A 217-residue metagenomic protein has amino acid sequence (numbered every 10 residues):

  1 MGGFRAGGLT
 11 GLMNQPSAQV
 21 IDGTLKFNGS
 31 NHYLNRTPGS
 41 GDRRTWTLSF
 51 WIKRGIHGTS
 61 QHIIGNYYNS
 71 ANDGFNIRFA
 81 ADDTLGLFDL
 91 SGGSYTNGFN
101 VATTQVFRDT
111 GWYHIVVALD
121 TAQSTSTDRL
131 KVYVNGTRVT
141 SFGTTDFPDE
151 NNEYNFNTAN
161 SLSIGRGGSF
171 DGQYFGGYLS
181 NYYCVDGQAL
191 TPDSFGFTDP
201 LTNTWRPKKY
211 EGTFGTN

Functional and structural regions predicted by a protein language model:
M1-R44, D82-G86, S91-T96, T158-S163: Low-complexity, glycine/proline/serine-rich flexible segments
G2-G23, N28-S30, S124-S126, K131 (+2 more regions): Extended recognition patches within non-cytosolic domains
N28-W46, N97-F107, G168-D171, P207-T213: Short surface loop/edge beta-strand patches of beta-sandwich-type extracellular domains that form ligand-contact sites
S30-F88, Q123-S126, Q188-D193: Extracellular glycan-recognition modules
L48-I56, I115-V117, I164, L179-Y183: Short hydrophobic/aromatic patches on beta-strands that form ligand-binding or substrate-lining surfaces
F50, T110-T121, V132: Short tryptophan-centered beta-strand motifs in secreted/extracellular beta-sheet-rich domains of glycan-recognition
F88-H114: Short, aromatic/His-centered strand-loop micro-motif at the edge of beta-sheets
S91, N155-L179: Extracellular glycan-interaction patches encoded by glycine-rich segments
